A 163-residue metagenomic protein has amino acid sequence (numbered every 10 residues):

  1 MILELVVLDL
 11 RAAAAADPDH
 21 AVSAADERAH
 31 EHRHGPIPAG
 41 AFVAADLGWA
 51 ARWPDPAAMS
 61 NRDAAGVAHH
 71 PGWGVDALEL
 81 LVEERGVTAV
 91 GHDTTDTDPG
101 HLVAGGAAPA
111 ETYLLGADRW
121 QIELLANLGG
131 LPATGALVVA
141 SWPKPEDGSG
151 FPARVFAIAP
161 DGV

Functional and structural regions predicted by a protein language model:
M1-V163: Active-/binding-site microenvironments in catalytic and ligand-binding cores
